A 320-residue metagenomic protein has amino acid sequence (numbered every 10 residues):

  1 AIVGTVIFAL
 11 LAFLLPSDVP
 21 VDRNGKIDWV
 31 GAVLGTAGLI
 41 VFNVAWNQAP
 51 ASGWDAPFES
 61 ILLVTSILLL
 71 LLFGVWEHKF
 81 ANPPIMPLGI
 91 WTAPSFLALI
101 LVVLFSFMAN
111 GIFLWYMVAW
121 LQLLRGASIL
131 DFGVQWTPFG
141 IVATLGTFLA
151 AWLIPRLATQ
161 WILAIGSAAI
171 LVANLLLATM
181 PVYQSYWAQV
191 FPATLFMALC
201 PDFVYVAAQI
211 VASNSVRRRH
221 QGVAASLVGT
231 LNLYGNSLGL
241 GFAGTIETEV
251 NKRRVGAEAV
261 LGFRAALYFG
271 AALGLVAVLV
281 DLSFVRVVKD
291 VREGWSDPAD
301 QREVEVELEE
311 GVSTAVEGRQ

Functional and structural regions predicted by a protein language model:
A1-G31: Helix-loop-helix hairpins in multi-pass membrane proteins, especially solute transporters
A1-T5, L63-S66, W136-P138: Structural signature of hydrophobic alpha-helical transmembrane segments
F8-L15, F42, N47, L70-E77 (+4 more regions): Structural signal for membrane-spanning alpha-helices in multi-pass inner-membrane proteins, emphasizing helix cores
D18-V30, K79-M86, V291-Q301: Flexible cytoplasmic inter-helical loops of multi-pass small-molecule transporters
V19-V21, T36-F58, F73-W76, F80: Phenylalanine-glycine-rich, low-complexity intrinsically disordered regions, typified by the FG/GLFG repeat domains
I27-T36, A164-G166: Select subsegments of transmembrane alpha-helices in polytopic membrane proteins, especially boundary-proximal
P57-F58, P83-R254, E258-F284, V288-K289: 12-transmembrane solute porter fold
V287-Q320: Intrinsically disordered, low-complexity terminal tails of fungal membrane proteins
